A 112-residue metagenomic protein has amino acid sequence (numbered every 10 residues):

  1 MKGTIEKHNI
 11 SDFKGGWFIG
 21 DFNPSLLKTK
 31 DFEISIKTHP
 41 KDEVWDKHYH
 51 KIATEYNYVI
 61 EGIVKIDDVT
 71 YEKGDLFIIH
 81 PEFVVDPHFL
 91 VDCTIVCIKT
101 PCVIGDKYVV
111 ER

Functional and structural regions predicted by a protein language model:
M1-I36, D46, R112: A short, N-terminal "cap"/entry segment at the start of jelly-roll beta-barrel domains of the cupin/DSBH fold
S25-K28, I36-K37, W45-K51, D68-V69 (+1 more regions): Short histidine-centered beta-strand/loop micro-motifs that create catalytic or ligand/metal-coordination sites
L26, I34-T38, Y56, L76-I78 (+1 more regions): Conserved hydrophobic/aromatic beta-strand scaffold that supports enzyme active sites
K30-F32, P40-E43, I63, P101-I104: Short, charged/polar surface micro-motifs in flexible loops or helix N-caps
H39, Y49-K65: Short, conserved beta-strand element in jelly-roll/cupin
I63, V84, D92-T94: Structural motif
D67-D86: Short acidic-glycine-tyrosine-enriched beta hairpin
I78, D92-V110: A short hydrophobic beta-strand segment most commonly corresponding to one strand of the jelly-roll/cupin
